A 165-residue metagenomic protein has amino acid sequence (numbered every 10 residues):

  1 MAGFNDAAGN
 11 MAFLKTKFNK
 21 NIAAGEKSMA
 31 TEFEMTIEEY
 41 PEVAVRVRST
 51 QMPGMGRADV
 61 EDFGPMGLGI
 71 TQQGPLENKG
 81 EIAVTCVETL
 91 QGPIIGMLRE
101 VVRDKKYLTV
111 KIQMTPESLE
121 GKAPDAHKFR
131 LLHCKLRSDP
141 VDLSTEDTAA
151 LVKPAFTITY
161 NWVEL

Functional and structural regions predicted by a protein language model:
A2-P93, K128-K153: Solvent-exposed edge beta-strands and adjacent loop segments that serve as assembly or binding interfaces
Y40, K79, L98-L108, E164-L165: Generic structural signal for short, solvent-exposed loop/turn connectors between secondary structure elements
Q73-P75, D104-T109, T159: Short, surface-exposed linear patches
A83-T85, Q113, T157-T159: Residues within well-ordered beta-strands of beta-sheet-rich folds
C86-L90, P116, W162: Short, flexible loop/turn elements at secondary-structure junctions
G92-I94, E120-G121, L165: Eukaryotic short linear interaction motifs
L98-K128: Short, acidic/charged, Gly/Pro-enriched secondary-structure junctions
P154-L165: C-terminal or internal capping secondary-structure element at the end of a domain, subdomain, or sheet
